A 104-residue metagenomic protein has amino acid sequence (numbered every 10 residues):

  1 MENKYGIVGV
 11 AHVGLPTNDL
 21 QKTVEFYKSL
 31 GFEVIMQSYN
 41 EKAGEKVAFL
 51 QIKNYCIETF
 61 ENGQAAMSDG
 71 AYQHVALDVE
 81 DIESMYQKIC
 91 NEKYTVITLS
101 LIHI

Functional and structural regions predicted by a protein language model:
M1-K4: Basic/polar N-terminal segments that are highly enriched at the extreme N-terminus, encompassing both cleavable
I7-V8, G14-C56: Core segments of cupin and vicinal oxygen chelate
V8-D19, A48-Q51, A65-C90: Vicinal oxygen chelate
E58-E61: Acidic-residue sensor for enzyme active/binding pockets
K93-I97: A common structural junction motif
I102-I104: Conserved small/polar residues in nucleotide/adenosyl-binding loops
